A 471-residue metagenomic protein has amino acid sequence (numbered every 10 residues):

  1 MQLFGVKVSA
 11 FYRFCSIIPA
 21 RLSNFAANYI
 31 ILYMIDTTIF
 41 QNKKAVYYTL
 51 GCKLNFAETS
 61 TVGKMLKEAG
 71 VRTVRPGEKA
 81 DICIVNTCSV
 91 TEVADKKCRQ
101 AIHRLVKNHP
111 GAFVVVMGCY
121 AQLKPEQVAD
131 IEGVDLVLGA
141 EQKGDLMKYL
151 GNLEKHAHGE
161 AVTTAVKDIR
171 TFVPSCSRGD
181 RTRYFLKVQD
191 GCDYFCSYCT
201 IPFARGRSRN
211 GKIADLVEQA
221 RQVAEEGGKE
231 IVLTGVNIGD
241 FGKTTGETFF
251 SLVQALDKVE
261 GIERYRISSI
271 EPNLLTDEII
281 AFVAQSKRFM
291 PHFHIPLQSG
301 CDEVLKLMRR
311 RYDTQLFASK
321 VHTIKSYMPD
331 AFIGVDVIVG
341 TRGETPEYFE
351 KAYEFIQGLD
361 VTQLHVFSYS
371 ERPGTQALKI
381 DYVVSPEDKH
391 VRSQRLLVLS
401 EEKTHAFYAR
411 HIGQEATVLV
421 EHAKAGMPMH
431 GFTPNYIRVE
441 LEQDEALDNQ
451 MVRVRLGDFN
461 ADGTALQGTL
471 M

Functional and structural regions predicted by a protein language model:
L3: Cationic, low-complexity basic patches in intrinsically disordered or flexible, solvent-exposed regions
Y33-D240, E278, F293, Q315-S326 (+4 more regions): Proteins enriched for Cys/Gly/acidic motifs involved in redox and nucleic-acid/cofactor modification
V46, K379-M471: Terminal RNA-binding accessory module
V114-V115, L123-K124, E225-E347, Q357: Conserved SAM/AdoMet-binding glycine-rich loop
I295, D336, I356, L364 (+3 more regions): Hydrophobic, well-ordered secondary-structure elements that form the walls of internal hydrophobic environments
